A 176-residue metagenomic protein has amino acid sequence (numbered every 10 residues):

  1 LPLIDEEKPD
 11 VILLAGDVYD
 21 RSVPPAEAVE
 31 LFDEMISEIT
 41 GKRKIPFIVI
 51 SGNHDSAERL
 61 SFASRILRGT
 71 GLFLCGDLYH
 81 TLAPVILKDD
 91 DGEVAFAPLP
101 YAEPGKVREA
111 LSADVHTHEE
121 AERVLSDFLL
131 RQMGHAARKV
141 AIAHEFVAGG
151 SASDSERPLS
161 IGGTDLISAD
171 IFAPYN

Functional and structural regions predicted by a protein language model:
L1-L14, Y19-N176: Extended recognition/assembly regions associated with phosphoester-bond processing machinery
